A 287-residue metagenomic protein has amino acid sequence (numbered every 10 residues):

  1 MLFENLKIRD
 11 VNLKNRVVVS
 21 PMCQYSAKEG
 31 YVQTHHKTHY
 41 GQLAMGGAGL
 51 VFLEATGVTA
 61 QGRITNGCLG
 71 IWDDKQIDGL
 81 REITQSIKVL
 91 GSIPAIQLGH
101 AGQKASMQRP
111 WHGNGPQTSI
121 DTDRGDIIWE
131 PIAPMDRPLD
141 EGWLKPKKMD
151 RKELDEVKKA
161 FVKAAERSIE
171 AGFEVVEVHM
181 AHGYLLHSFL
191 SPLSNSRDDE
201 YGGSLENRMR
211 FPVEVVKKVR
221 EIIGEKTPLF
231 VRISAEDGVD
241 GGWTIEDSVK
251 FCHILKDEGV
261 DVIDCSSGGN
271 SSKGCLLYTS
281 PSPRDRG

Functional and structural regions predicted by a protein language model:
M1-V18: N-terminal amphipathic alpha-helix/helix-capping segment at the start of soluble metabolic enzymes
K14-V17, A48-G49, K88-P94, G172-E174 (+2 more regions): Short, well-ordered coil/turn segments that N-cap beta-strands
R16, L53-G113, R151-K158, P192: Acidic/aromatic-lined carbohydrate-recognition and catalytic surfaces of CAZymes acting on diverse glycans
V19, L43, G47, I87 (+5 more regions): Conserved, mostly hydrophobic/aromatic
Y40, L80-T84, A165, P212-R220 (+2 more regions): Generic structural signal for well-ordered alpha-helices, preferentially at hydrophobic/aromatic core positions
Q85, I93, G99-A171: Non-globular sequence segments
K158, G202-V213, A235-K250: Active-site glycine- and acidic-residue-rich loops that bind and position anionic ligands or nucleotide-like cofactors
Y278-G287: Single conserved hydrophobic/aromatic residue that forms the stacking wall/gate of nucleotide- or nucleobase-binding
